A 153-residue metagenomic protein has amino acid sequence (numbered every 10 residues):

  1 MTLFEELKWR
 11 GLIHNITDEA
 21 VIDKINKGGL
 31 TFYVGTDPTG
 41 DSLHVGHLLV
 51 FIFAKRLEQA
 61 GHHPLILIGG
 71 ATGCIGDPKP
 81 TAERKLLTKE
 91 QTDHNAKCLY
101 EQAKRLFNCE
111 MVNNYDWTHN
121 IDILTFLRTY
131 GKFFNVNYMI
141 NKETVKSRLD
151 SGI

Functional and structural regions predicted by a protein language model:
M1-I153: NTP-dependent nucleotidyl-transfer catalytic core
